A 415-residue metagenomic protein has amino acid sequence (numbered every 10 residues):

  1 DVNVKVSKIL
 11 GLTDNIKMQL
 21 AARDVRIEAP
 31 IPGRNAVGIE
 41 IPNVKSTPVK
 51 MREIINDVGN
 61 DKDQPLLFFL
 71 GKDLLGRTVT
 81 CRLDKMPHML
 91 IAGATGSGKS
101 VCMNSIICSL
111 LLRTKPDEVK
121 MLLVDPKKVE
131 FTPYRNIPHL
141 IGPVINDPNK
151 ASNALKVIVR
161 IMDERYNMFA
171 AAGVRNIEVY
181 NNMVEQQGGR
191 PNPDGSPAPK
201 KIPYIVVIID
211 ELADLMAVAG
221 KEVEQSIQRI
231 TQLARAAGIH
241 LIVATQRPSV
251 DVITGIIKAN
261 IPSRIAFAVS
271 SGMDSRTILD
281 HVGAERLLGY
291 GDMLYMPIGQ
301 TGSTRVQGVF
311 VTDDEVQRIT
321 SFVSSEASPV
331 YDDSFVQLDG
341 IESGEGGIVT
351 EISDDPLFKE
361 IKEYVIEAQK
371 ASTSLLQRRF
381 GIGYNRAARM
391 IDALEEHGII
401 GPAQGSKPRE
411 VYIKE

Functional and structural regions predicted by a protein language model:
N3, R34-F68, K72-T80, K85-M86 (+2 more regions): P-loop NTPase motor-domain active sites and their immediate coupling elements
T13: Divalent-cation
I16: Cytosolic ligand/metal-binding cores
E28, A92: Residues at the beta-strand->loop junction immediately N-terminal to the Walker
I31, T95-G96, T245: The conserved Walker
D84-P87, L111-K156, I256: P-loop NTPase switch/communication element
K99: Conserved lysine of the Walker
C102, I106: Hydrophobic positions on the alpha1 helix immediately C-terminal to the Walker A/P-loop
